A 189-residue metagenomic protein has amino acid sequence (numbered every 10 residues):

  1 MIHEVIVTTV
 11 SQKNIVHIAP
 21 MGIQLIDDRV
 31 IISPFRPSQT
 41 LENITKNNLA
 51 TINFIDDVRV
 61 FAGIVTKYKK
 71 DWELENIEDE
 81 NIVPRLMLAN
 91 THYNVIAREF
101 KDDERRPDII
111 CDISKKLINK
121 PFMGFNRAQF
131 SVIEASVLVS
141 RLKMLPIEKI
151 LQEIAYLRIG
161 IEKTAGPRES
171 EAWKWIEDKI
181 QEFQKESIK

Functional and structural regions predicted by a protein language model:
M1-N90, I96-K189: Basic, polyanion-binding surface patches
